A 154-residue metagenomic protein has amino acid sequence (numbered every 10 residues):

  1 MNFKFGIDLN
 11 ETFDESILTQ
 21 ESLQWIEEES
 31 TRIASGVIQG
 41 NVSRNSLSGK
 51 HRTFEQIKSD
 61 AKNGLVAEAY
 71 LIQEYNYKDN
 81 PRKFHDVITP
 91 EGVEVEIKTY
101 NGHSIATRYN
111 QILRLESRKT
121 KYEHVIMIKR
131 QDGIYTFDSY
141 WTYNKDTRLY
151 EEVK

Functional and structural regions predicted by a protein language model:
M1-V93, I97-K154: Nucleic-acid endonuclease domains
